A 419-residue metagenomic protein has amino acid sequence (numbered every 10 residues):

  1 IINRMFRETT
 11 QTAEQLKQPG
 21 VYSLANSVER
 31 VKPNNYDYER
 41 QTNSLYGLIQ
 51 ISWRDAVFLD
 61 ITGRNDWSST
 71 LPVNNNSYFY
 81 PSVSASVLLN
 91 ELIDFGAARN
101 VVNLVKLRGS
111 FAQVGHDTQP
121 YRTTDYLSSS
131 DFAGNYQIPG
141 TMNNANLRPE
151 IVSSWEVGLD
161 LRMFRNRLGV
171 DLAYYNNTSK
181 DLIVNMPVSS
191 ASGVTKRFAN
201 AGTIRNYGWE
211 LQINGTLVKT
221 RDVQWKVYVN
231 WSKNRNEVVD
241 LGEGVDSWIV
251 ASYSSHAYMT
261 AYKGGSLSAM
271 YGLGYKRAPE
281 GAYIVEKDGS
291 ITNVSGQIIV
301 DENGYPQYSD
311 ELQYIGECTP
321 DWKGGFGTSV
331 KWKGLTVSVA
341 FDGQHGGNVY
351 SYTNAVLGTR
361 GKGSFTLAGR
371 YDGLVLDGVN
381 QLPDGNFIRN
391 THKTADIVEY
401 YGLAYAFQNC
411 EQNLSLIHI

Functional and structural regions predicted by a protein language model:
I1-K263, N409-I417: Extracellular/periplasmic, surface-exposed regions of secreted and cell-surface proteins
W53-A56, F164-R167, V218-V223, D321-A355: Subset of outer-membrane beta-barrel
G134-I138, T178-A201, R235-T319, G327 (+1 more regions): Surface-exposed, extracytoplasmic segments of Gram-negative outer-membrane nutrient-acquisition systems
I151, P320-W322, K331, L414-S415: A structural signal for short secondary-structure junctions
